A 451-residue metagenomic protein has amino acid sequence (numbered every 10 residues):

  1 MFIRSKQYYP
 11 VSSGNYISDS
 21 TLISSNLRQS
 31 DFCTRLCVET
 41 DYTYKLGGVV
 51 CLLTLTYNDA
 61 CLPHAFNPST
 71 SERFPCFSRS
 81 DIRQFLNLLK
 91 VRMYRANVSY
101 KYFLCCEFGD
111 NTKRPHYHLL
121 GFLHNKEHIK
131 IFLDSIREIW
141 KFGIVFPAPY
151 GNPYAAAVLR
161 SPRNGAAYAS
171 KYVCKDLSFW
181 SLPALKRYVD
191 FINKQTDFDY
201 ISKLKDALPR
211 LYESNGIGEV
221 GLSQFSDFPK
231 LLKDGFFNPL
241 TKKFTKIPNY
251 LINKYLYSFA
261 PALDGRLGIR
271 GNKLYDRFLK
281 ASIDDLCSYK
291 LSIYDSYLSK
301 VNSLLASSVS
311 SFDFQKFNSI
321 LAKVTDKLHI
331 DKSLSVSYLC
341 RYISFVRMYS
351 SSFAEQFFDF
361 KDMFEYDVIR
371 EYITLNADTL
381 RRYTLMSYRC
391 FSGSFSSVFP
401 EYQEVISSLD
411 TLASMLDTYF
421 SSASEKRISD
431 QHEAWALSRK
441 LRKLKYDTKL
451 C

Functional and structural regions predicted by a protein language model:
M1-T43, E365, E371, N376-A377 (+2 more regions): DNA replication initiation on ssDNA origins
D31-T112: Signature for HUH/AEP ssDNA processing cores
Y44, K90-M93, W140, V173 (+14 more regions): Generic secondary-structure transition motif, activating predominantly at the C-termini of alpha-helices
G109-P115, L119-I373: Conserved His + Asp/Glu catalytic blocks
V336-V346, A377-Y388, L416, A434-K443: Extended low-polarity, hydrophobic cluster-rich segments
F420-C451: Intrinsically disordered, low-complexity mixed-charge
